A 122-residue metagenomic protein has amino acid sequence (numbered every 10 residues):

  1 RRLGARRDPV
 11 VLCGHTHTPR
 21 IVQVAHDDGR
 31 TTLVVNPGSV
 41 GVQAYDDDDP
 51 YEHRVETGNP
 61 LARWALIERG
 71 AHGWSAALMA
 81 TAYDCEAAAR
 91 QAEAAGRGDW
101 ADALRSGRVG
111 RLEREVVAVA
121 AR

Functional and structural regions predicted by a protein language model:
R1-R6: Active-site-proximal segments of metal-dependent phosphoesterases and phosphodiesterases across multiple
R7-V10, S75: Short active-site oxyanion
D8, T16-P19, Y51-H53: Short secondary-structure capping micro-motifs at structural edges
V10-H15, V34-G38: Active-site neighborhood of phospho(di)ester-bond hydrolases with catalytic His/Asp-centered motifs
L12-V24, V42-D46: Active-site environment of divalent metal-dependent phosphoester hydrolases
H26-R122: Acidic, His/Gly-rich catalytic cores of divalent-metal-dependent hydrolytic chemistry
